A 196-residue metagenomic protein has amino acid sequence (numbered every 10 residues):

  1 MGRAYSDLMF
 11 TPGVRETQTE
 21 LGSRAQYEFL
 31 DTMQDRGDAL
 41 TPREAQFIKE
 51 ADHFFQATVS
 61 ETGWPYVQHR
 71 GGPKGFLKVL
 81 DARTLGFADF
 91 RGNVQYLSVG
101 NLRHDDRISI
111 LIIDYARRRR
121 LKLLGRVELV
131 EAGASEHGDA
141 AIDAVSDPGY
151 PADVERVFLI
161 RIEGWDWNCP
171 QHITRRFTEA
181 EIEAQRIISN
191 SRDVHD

Functional and structural regions predicted by a protein language model:
M1-D196: Binding-site signature for planar aromatic cofactors or substrates
